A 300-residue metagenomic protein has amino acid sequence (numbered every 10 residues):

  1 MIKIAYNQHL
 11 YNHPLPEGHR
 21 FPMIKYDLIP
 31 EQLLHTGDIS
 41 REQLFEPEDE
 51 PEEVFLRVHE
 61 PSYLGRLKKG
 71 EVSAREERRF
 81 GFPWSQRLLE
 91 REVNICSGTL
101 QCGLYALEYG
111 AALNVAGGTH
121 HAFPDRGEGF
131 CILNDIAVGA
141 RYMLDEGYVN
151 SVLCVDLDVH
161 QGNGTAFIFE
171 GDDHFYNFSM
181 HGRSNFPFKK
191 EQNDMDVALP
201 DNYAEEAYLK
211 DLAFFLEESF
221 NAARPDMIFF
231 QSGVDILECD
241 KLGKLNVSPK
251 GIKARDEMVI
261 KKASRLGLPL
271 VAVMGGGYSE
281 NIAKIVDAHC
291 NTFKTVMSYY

Functional and structural regions predicted by a protein language model:
M1-A137: Metal-dependent C-N hydrolase catalytic cores
A74-Y300: A general "terminal functional-core" signal
